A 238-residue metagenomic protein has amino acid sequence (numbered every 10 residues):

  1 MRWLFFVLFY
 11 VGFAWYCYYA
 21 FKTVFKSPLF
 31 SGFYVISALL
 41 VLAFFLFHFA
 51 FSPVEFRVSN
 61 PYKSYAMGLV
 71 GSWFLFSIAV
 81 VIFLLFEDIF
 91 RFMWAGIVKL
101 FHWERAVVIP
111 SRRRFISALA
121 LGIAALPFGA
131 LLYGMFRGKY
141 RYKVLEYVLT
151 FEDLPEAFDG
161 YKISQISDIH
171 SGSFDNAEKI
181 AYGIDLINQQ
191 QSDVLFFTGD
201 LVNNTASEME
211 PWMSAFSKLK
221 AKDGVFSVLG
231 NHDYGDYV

Functional and structural regions predicted by a protein language model:
M1-K139: Non-catalytic terminal accessory segments
Y133-F136, K143-L145, L149: Alpha-helical transmembrane segments of multi-pass integral membrane proteins, characterized by long hydrophobic
L145, T150-V238: Soluble catalytic domains of enzymes that build or remodel membrane lipids, polysaccharides, and related
